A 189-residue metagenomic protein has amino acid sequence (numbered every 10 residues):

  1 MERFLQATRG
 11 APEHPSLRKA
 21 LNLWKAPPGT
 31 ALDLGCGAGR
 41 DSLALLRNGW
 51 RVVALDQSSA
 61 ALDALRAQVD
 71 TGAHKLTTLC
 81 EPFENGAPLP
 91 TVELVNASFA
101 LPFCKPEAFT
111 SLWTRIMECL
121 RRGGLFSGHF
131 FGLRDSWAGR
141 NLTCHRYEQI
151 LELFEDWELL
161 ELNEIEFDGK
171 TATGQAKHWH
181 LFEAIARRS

Functional and structural regions predicted by a protein language model:
M1-L32, G37-P88, E107-S111, L125-S189: Class I (Rossmann-like) S-adenosyl-L-methionine-dependent methyltransferase catalytic domain, capturing the SAM-binding
N96: A conserved beta-strand element that flanks and buttresses the S-adenosyl-L-methionine
F99-A100: Short catalytic micro-motifs in class I SAM-dependent methyltransferases
F103: ABC ATPase nucleotide-binding domain "signature" loop
T110-R122: A short glycine-rich, Lys/Arg-flanked "PGG" loop and its adjoining helix->strand segment in the class I
